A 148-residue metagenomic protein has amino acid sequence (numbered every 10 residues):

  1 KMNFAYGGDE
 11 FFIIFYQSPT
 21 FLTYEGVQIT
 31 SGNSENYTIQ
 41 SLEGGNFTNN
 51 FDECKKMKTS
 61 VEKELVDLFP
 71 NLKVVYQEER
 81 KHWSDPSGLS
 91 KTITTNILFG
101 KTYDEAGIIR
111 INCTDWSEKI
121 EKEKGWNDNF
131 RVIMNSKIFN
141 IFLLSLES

Functional and structural regions predicted by a protein language model:
K1-D9, S41-S148: Non-cytosolic coordination micro-motifs
K1-N36, S145-S148: N-terminal leader/targeting segments
